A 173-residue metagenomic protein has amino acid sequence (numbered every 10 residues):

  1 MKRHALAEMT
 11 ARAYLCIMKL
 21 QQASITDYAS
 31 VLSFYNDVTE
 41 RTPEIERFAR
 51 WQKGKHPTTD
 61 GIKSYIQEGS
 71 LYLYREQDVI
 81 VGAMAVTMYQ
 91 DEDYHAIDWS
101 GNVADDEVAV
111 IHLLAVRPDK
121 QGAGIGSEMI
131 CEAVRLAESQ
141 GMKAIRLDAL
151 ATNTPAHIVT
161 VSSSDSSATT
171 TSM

Functional and structural regions predicted by a protein language model:
K19-S33: A short beta-loop-alpha structural element at the N-terminal edge of CoA-dependent acyl/N-acetyltransferase catalytic
T39-G61: Conserved GNAT-fold acetyl-CoA-binding loop/helix
D60-L73, Y89-D93, V110: A short helix-loop-beta-strand connector motif used in the catalytic cores of GNAT acetyltransferases and, in some
E68-M84: Conserved beta-hairpin
A85-L113, Q121: Conserved acyl-donor/pantetheine-binding loop and adjacent beta-alpha core of acyl/acetyltransferases and related
V116, G122-R135, S162: Conserved acetyl-CoA-binding loop-helix of GNAT-fold acetyltransferases
S127, S139, A151-T170: Conserved active-site alpha-helix within GNAT-family acetyltransferase domains
I130, A137-A149: Conserved GNAT acetyl-CoA-binding A-motif
